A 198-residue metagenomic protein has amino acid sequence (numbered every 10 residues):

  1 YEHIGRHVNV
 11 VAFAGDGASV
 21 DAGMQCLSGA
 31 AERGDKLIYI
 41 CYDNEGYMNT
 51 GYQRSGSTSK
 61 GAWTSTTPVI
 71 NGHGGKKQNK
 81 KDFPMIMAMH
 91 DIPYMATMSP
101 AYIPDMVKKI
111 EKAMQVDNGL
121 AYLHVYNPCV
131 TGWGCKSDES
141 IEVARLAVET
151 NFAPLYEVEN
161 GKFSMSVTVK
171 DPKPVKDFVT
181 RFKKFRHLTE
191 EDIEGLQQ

Functional and structural regions predicted by a protein language model:
Y1-N49, A101, D105-K108: Thiamine diphosphate
R6-H7, S55-V116: Conserved thiamine diphosphate
N9, K36-L37, Y94, L120-Y122: Beta-sheet entry/capping signal
L27-A30, S55-G56, E111-Q115, D138-V143: Short, solvent-exposed amphipathic alpha-helical segments in soluble enzyme and RNA/protein-processing domains
C41, M95-M98, Y122-Y126: Short, conserved beta-strand edge motifs with alternating hydrophobic and charged residues
N44-G46, R54, Y102, Y126-T131: Glycine-rich beta-alpha junction loops
N118-L120, A153: Active-site lining segments that contact anionic ligands and/or coordinate catalytic metals
N127-Q198: Flexible, low-complexity linker and terminal segments
